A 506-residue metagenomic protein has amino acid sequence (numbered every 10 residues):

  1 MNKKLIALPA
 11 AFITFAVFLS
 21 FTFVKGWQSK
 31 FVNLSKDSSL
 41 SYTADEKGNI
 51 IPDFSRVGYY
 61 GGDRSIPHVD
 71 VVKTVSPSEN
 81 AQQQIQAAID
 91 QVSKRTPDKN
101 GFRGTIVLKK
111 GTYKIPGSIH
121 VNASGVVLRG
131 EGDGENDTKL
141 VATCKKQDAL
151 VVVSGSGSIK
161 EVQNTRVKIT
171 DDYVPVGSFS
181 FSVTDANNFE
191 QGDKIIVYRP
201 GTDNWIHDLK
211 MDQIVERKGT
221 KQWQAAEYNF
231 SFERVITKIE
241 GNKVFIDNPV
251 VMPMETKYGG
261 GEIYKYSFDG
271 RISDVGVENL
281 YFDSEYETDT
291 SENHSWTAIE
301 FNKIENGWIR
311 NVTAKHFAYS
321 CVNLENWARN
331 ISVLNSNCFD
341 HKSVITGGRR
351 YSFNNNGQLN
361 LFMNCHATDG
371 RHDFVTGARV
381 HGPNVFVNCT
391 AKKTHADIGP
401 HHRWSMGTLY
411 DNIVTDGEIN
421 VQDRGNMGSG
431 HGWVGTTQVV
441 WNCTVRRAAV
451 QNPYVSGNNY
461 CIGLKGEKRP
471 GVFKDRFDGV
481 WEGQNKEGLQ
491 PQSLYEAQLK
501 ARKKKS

Functional and structural regions predicted by a protein language model:
N2-P9, S20-T288, Y460-S506: Extracellular "leader-to-stem" segments immediately downstream of a signal peptide or signal-anchor in secreted/lumenal
I13-V17: Hydrophobic core
K30, Y198, N311, N388 (+1 more regions): Extracellular beta-rich repeat passengers
V107, K114, H120, V127-R129 (+16 more regions): Extracellular beta-strand solenoid repeats
S118-N122, E135-G155, K160, S182 (+10 more regions): Glycine-rich beta-solenoid repeat tracts in large extracellular/virion proteins
G125, S273-S284, E305-H316, A328-S343 (+4 more regions): Right-handed parallel beta-helix
D193, G201-E233, T237-E240, E278-L361: Right-handed parallel beta-helix
I246-R271, E292-E305, V322-D340, F386-N388 (+1 more regions): A short, hydrophobic/aromatic-rich structural module that often spans a beta strand with its adjoining loop
